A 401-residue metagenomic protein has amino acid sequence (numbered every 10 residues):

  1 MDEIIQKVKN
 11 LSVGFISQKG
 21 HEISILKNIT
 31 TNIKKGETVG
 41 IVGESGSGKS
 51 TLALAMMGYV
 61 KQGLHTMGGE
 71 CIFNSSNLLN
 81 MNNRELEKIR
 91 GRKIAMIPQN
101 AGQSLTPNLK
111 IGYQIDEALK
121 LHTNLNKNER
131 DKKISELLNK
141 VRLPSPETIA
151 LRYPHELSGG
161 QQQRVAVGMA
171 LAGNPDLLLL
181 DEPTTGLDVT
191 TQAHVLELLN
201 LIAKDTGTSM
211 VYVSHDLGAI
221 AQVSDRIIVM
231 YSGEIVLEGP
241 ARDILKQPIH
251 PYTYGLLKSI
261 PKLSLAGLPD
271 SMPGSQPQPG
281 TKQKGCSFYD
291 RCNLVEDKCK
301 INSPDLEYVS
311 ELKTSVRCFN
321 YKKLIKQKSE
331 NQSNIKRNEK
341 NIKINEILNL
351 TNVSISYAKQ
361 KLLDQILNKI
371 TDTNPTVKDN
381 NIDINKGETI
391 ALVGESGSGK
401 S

Functional and structural regions predicted by a protein language model:
I4, E147, P240-I347: Short catalytic/signature loops enriched in Gly
H65-N77: Conserved ABC transporter NBD signature motif
N77, E129-T148, L257: Conserved ABC ATPase "signature" region
R152-L157, Q161: Conserved ABC ATPase signature
A172-D176: A short, proline-enriched helix->beta-strand linker immediately N-terminal to the Walker B motif in ABC-type P-loop
L187-L268: P-loop NTP-binding/switch modules centered on Walker-like glycine-rich loops
